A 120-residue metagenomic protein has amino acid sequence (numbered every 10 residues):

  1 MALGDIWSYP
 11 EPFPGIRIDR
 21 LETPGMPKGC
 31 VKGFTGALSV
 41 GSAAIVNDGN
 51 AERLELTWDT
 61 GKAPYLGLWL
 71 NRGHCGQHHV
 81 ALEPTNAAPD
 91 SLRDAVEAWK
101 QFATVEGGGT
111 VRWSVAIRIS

Functional and structural regions predicted by a protein language model:
M1-T60: Active-site/ligand-binding surface loops and adjacent short beta/alpha elements that line catalytic pockets across
D5-W7, L56, G67, E97 (+1 more regions): Short, low-complexity intrinsically disordered segments
G25, P89-L92, R112: A broad, structure-centric signal for solvent-exposed, well-ordered loop/edge residues that line or flank functional
A43, V80, W113-V115: Hydrophobic residues positioned within well-ordered beta-strands of beta-sheet architectures
N47-P89: Glycine-rich active-site loops that engage anionic ligands at enzyme catalytic sites
W69-R72, Q101-E106: Short proline/glycine-enriched turn/loop segments at secondary-structure junctions
A81-L82, A87-T104: A conserved acidic, glycine/proline-rich C-terminal tail/linker
A103-S120: Short Pro-Gly-centered flexible turn/kink motifs
